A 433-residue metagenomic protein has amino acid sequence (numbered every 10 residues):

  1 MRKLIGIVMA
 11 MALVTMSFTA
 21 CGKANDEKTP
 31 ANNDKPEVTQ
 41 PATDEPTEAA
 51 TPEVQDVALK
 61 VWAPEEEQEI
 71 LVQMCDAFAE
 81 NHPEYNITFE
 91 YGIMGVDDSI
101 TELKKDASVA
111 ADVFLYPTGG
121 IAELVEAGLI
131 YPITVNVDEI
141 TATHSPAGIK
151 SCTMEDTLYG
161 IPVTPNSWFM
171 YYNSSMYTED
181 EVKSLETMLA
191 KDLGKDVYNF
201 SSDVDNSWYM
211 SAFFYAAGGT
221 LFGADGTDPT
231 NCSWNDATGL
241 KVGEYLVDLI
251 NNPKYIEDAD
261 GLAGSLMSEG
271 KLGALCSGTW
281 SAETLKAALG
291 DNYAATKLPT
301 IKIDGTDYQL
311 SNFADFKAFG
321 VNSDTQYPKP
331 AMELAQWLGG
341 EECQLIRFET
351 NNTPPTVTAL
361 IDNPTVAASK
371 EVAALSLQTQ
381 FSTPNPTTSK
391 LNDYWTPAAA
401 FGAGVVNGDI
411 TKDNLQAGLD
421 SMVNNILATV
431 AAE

Functional and structural regions predicted by a protein language model:
A77-H144, D180, G273-A274, T284 (+2 more regions): Extracytoplasmic "Venus flytrap"/periplasmic binding protein-like
K104-K105, V109-D112, I140-S174, Y198-D203 (+2 more regions): A structural signal for short loop-to-beta-strand junctions that line the ligand-binding cleft of periplasmic/secreted
Y116-F169, D180, L189, A294-L298 (+2 more regions): Hinge/lid segment of periplasmic solute-binding proteins
Y159-V163, W168, E186-C232, L272: Extracytoplasmic/periplasmic solute-binding protein
D228-D258: Glycine-centered hinge/linker elements that transmit conformational signals in sensory and ligand-binding systems
L249-Y327: Extracytoplasmic/periplasmic substrate-binding proteins
E283, K317-N392: Mature extracytoplasmic/periplasmic domains
T358, T379-E433: Conserved C-terminal helix/tail region of periplasmic/extracytoplasmic solute-binding proteins
